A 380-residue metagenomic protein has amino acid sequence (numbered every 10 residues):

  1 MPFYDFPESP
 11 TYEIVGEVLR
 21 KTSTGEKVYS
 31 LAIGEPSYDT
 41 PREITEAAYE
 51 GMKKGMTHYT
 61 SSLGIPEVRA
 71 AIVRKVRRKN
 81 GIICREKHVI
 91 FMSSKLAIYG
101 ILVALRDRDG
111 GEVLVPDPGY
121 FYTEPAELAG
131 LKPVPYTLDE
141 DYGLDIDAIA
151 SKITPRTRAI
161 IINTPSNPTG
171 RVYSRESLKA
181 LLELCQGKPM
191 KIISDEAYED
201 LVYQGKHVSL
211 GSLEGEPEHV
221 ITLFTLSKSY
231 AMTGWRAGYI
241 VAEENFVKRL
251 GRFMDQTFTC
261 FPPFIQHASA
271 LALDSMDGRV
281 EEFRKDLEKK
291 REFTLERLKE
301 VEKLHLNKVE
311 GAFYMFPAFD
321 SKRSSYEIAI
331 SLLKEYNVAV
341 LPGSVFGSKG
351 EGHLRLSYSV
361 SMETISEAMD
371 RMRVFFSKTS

Functional and structural regions predicted by a protein language model:
P2-L96, L273-S275, K378-S380: N-terminal small-domain helix-loop-helix segment of the aminotransferase-like
T24-G25, A129, G187-K188, V301 (+2 more regions): Helix C-cap/helix->beta junction micro-motif
M56-E183, D200-L201, G205-L213: Conserved core of the PLP fold type I
G111, L131, G187-K191, P217-E218: A short helix->loop->beta-strand "cap" motif at the edges of active sites that frequently abuts
D147, S151, K322, S331-V340 (+1 more regions): PLP-dependent enzyme catalytic core of the Aspartate aminotransferase-like
P189, G205-S227, N245-R252, V338 (+1 more regions): Conserved active-site segment immediately N-terminal to the catalytic lysine that forms the internal aldimine
E218-E288, L295-R297, F376: Conserved core segment of the aminotransferase class I/II
A270, D286-L295, L306-A318: Conserved glycine-rich beta-strand-loop-beta hairpin in the small C-terminal domain of fold type I
